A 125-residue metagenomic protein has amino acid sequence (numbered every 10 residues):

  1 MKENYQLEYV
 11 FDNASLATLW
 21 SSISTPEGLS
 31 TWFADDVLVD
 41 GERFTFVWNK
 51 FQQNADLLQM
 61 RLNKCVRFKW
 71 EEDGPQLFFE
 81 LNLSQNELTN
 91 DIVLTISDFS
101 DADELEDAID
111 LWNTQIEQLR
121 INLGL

Functional and structural regions predicted by a protein language model:
M1, D36, L57-L58, L83-Q85: Short secondary-structure boundary/capping segments
M1-D36: Hydrophobic ligand-binding cavity/cleft-lining segments
Q6-L7, T45, S100: Conserved short-loop catalytic and cofactor-binding motifs
V10, A14, F51, D73 (+1 more regions): Short, surface-exposed acidic/glycine-rich loop or hinge patches that mediate macromolecular interfaces
T18-W20, L29, F44, L57 (+4 more regions): Hydrophobic pocket/interface hotspot
E27-F78: Glycine-rich portal/gate segments that line the openings of hydrophobic small-molecule binding cavities
R67-I121: Beta-strand/loop substructures that line and gate deep hydrophobic ligand-binding cavities in soluble
G124-L125: Flexible helix-coil linker/hinge segments at domain or subdomain boundaries
